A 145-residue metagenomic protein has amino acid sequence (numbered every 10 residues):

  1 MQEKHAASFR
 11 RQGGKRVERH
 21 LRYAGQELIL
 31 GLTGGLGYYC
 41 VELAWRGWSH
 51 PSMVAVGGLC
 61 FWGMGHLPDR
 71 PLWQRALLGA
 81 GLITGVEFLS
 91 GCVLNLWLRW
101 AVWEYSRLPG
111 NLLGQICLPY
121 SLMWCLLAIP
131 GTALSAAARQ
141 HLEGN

Functional and structural regions predicted by a protein language model:
Q2-N145: Aromatic-rich, lipid-facing transmembrane alpha helices and their immediate juxtamembrane interface loops in integral
